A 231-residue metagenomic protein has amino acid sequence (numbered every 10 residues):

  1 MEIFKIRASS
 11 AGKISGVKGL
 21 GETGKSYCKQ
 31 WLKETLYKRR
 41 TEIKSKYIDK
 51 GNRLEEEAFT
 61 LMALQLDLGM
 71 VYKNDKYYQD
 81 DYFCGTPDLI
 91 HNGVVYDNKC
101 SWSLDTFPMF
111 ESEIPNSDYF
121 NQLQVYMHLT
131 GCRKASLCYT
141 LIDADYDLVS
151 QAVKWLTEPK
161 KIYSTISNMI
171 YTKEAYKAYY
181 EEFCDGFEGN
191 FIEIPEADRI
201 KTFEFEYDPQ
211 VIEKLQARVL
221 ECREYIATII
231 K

Functional and structural regions predicted by a protein language model:
M1-R53, E57-L61, Q65, A144-Y146 (+2 more regions): Charged, glycine-rich intrinsically disordered N-terminal tails and low-complexity linkers that flank
L61, N92, L129, C222-Y225: Short alpha-helical scaffold segments that flank and stabilize functional sites
L66-R218: Nucleic-acid nuclease catalytic cores
R218-I230: A short, Lys/Arg-enriched interface patch at domain edges and termini
